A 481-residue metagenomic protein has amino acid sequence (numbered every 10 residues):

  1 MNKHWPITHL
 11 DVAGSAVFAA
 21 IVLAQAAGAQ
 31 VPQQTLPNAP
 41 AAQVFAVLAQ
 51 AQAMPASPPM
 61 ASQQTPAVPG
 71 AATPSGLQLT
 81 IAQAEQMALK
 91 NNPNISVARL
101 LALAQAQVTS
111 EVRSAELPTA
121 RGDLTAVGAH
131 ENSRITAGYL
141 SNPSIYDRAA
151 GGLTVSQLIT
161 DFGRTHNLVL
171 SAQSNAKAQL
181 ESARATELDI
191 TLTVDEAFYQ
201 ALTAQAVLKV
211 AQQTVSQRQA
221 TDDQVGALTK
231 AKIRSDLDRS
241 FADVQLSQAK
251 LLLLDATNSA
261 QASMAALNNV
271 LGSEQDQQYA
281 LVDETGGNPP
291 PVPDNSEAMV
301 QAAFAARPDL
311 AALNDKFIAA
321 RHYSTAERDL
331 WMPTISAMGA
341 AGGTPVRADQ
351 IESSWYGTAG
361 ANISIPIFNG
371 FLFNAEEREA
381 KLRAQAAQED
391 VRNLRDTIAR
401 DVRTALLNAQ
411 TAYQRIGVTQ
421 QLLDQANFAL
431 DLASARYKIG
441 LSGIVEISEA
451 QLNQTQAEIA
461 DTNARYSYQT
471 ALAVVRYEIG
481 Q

Functional and structural regions predicted by a protein language model:
N2-D11, F18, G28-Q50, H130 (+4 more regions): Acidic, low-complexity, intrinsically disordered peripheral segments
A24-A26: N-terminal signal peptide c-region/cleavage motif recognized by signal peptidases
Q30-T125, E131, L158, Q275 (+4 more regions): Bacterial Sec-pathway N-terminal export signals of envelope proteins
L36, P66-L77, D123-Q157, L281-N295 (+3 more regions): Small/polar, glycine/serine/threonine/aspartate-rich low-complexity segments that form flexible
Q86-S96, L103-T119, L153-S171, E181-L188 (+8 more regions): A glycine-/polar-enriched beta->alpha junction
V97-V112, T186, I190-A211, A220-D223 (+5 more regions): Amphipathic alpha-helical coiled-coil segments
R148-A150, E196, F241, Y356-T358 (+1 more regions): Transmembrane beta-barrel architecture of outer-membrane proteins
T186-A302, N408, A412, N453-Q454 (+1 more regions): Periplasmic alpha-helical coiled-coil/stalk elements that build and connect Gram-negative outer-membrane
